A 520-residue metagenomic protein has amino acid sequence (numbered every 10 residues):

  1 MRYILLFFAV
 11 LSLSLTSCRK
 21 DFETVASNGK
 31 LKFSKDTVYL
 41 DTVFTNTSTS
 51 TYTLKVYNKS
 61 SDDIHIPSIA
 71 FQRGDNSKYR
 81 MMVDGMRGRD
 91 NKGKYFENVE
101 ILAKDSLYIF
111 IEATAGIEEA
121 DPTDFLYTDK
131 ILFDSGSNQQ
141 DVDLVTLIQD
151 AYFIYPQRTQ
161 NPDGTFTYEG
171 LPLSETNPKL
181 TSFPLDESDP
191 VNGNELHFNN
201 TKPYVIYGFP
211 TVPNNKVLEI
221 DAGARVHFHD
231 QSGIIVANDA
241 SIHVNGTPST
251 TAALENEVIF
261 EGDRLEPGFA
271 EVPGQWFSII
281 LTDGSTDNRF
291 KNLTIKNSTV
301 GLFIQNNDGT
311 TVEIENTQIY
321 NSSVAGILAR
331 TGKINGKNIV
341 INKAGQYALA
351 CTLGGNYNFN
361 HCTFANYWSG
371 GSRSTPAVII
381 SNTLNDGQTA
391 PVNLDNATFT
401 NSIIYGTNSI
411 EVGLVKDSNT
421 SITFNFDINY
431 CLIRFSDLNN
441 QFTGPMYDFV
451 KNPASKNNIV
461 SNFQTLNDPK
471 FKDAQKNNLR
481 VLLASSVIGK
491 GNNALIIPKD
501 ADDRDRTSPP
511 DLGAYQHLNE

Functional and structural regions predicted by a protein language model:
I4-S12: Sec-dependent N-terminal signal peptides
S14-S17: C-terminal motif of bacterial Sec signal peptides marking the signal peptidase cleavage site
K20: Short, conserved catalytic or interaction motifs in soluble domains
E23-T24, L31-T42, T47-S48, K55 (+4 more regions): Beta-strand/loop edge motif enriched in small/polar residues
V56-D63: Asparagine-centered strand-capping/turn motif at beta-strand->loop junctions
F71-K94: Short, solvent-exposed loop/linker segments at beta-strand-coil boundaries, enriched for Pro/Gly and Ser/Thr
